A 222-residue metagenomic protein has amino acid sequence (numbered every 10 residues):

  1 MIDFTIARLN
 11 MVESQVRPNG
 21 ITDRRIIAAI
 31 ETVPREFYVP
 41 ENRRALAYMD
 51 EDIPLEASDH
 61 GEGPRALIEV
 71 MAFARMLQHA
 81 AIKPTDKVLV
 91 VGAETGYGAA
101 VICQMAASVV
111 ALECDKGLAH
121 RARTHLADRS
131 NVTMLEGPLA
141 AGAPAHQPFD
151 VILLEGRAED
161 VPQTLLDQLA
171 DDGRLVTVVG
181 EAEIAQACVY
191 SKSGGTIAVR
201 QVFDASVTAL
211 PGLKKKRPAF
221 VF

Functional and structural regions predicted by a protein language model:
M1-V91, Y97-A100, M105, L118-D128 (+2 more regions): Class I SAM-dependent transferase core
L77-A198: Conserved nucleotide-cofactor-binding alpha/beta core module
